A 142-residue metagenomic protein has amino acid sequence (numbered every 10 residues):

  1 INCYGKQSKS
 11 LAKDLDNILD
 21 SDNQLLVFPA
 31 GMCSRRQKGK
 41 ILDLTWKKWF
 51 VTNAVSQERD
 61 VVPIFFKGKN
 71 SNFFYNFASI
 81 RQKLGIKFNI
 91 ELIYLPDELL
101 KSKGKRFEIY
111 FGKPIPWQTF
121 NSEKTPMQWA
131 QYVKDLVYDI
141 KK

Functional and structural regions predicted by a protein language model:
I1-I115: Soluble catalytic domains of membrane acyltransferases
Q118-K142: C-terminal/domain-terminus segments
